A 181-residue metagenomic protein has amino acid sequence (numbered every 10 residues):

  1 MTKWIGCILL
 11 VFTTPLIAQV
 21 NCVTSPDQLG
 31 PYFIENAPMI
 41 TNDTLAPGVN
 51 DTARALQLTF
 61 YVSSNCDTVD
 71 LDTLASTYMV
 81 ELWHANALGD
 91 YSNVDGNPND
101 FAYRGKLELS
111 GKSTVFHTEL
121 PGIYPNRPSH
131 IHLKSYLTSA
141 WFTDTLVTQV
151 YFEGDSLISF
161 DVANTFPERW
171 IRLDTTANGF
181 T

Functional and structural regions predicted by a protein language model:
M1, A18-Q19: Basic/polar N-terminal segments that are highly enriched at the extreme N-terminus, encompassing both cleavable
T2-L10: Sec-dependent signal peptide recognition, specifically the positively charged N-region followed immediately by
L10-V11, V23: Low-complexity, intrinsically disordered regions enriched in charged/polar residues
T13-P15: N-terminal signal peptide c-region/cleavage motif recognized by signal peptidases
Q19-E168: Beta-strand-dominated extracellular/periplasmic modules and repeats in secreted or surface-exposed proteins
A163-T181: Compositionally biased low-complexity segments at domain edges in trafficked proteins and select soluble regulators
